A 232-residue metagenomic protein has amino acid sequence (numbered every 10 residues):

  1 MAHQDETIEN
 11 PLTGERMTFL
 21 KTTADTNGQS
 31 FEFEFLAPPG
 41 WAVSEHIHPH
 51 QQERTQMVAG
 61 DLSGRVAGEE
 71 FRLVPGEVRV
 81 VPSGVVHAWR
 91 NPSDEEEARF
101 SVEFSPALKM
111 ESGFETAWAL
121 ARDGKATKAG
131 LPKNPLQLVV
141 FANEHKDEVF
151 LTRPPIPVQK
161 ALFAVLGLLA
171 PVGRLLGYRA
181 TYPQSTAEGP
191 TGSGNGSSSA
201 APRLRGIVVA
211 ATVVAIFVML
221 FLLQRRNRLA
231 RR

Functional and structural regions predicted by a protein language model:
M1-R16, L20-S30, A42-E45, P49-Q51 (+1 more regions): Jelly-roll (double-stranded beta-helix
E32-L36: Short amphipathic
A37-W41: Conserved catalytic-core motifs characterized by acidic clusters
T55: Structured binding elements
V58-A59: A cytosolic small-molecule/anion-sensing beta-strand core signal
